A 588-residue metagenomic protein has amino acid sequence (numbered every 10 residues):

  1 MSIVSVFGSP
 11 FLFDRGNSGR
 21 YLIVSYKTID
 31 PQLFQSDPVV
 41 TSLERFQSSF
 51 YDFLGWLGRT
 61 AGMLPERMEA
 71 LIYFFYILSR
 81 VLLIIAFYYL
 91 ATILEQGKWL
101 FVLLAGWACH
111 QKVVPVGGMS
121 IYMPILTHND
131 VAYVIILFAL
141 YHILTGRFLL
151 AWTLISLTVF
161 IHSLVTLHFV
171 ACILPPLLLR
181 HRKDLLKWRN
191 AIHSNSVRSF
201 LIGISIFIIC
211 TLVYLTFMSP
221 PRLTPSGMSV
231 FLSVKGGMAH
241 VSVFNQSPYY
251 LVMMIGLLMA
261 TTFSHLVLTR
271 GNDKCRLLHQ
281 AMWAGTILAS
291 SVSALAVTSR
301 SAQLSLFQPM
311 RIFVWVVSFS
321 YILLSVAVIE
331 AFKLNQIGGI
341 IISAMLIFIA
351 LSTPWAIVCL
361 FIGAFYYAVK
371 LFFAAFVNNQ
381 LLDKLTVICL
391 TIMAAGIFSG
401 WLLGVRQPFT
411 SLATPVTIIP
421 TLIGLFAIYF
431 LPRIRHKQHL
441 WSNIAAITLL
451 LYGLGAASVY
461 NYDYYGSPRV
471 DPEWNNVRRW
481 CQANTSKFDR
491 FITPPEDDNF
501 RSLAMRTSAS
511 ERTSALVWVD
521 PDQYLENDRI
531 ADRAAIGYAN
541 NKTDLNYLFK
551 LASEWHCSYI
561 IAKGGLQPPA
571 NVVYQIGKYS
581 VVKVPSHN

Functional and structural regions predicted by a protein language model:
V4-G106, V113-A132, F160-V165: Active-site lumenal/periplasmic loops and adjacent helix-entry segments of GT-C-fold, multi-pass membrane
S5-R20, I29-Q47, R67-M68, S163-F169 (+3 more regions): Transmembrane catalytic cores of multi-pass membrane glycosyltransferases and polysaccharide-assembly enzymes
L83-A91, I135-I143, V170-L178, M259-T261 (+3 more regions): Transmembrane alpha-helical segments
G97-L100, D273-L288, I329-S343, N378-T391 (+1 more regions): Membrane-interfacial loop-to-transmembrane alpha-helix junctions, especially the N-terminal start
C109-V113, L346-F373, L390-P468: Transmembrane alpha-helical segments
V131-L150, K183: Membrane-interface transmembrane helices that cradle and orient dolichyl/undecaprenyl
L140-H142, L149-L174, I342-L351: Membrane-interface alpha helices of multi-pass inner-membrane proteins
Y452-G537, F549-P568: Short periplasmic/luminal acceptor-recognition loop of GT-C membrane glycosyltransferases, typified by
